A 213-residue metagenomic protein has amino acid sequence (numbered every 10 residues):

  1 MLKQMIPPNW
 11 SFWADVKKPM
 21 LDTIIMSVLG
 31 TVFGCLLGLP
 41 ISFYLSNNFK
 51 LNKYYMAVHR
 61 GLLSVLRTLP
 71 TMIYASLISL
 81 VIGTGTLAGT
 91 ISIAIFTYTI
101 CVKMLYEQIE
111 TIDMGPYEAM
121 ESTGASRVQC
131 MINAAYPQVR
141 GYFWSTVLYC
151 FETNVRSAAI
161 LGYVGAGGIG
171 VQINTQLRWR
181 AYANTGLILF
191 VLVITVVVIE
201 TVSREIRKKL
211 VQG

Functional and structural regions predicted by a protein language model:
M1-G30: Periplasmic/extracellular loop-to-transmembrane helix junction in inner-membrane transport proteins
W13, K17, L21, L51-V58 (+6 more regions): Alpha-helical membrane-protein architecture signal
K17-I25, H59-L66, L148, E152 (+1 more regions): Alpha-helical membrane-interface segments at transmembrane helix boundaries
K18, D22, M26, R67-I100 (+1 more regions): Loop-to-helix entry region at the N-terminal start of transmembrane alpha-helices in multi-pass membrane transporters
T31-L39, F43, M72, Y142 (+6 more regions): Hydrophobic positions within alpha-helical transmembrane segments of bacterial inner-membrane proteins
I41-I78, E107: Cytoplasmic-entry segments and transmembrane alpha-helices of multi-pass inner-membrane transporters
T84-A135, G141-C150, T201: Membrane-cytosol interface at the C-terminal ends of specific transmembrane alpha-helices in multi-pass membrane
G186-G213: C-terminal transmembrane helix and the adjacent membrane-cytosol boundary/short C-terminal tail of inner/organellar
